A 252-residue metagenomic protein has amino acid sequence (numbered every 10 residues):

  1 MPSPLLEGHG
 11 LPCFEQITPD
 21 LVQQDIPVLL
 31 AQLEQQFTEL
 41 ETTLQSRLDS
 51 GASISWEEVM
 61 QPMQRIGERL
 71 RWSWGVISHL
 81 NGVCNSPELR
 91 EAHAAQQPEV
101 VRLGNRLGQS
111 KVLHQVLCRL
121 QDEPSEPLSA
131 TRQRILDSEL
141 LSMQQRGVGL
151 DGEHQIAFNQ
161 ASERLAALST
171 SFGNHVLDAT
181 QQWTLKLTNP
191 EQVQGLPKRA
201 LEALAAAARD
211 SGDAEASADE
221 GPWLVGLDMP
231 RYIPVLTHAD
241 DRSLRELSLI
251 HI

Functional and structural regions predicted by a protein language model:
M1-L249: Zn2+-dependent metallopeptidase catalytic domains
